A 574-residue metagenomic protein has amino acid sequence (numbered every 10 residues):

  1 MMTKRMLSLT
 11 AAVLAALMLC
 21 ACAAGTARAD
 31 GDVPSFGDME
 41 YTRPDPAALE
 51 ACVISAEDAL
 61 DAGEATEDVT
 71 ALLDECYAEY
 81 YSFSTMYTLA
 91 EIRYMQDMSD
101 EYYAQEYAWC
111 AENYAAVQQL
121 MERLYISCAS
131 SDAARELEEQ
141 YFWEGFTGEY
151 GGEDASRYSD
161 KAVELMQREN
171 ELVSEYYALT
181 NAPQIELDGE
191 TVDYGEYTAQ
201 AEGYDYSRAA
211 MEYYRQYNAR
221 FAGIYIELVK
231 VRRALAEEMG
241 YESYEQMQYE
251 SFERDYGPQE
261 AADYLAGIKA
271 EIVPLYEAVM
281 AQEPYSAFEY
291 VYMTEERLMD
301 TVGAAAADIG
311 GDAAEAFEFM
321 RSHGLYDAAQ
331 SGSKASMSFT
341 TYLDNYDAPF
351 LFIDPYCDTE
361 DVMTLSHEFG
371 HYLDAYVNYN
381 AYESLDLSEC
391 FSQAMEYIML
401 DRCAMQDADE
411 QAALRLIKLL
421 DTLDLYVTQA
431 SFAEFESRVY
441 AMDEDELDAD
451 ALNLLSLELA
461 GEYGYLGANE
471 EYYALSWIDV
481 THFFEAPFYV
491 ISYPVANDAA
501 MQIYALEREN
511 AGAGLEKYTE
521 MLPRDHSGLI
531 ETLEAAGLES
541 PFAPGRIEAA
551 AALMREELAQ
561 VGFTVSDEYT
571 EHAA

Functional and structural regions predicted by a protein language model:
L19-D32: Sec-dependent signal peptide cleavage junction
D30-M293, H526, D567-A574: A well-structured
G195-E196, L325-A348: Catalytic zinc-binding patch centered on the HExxH motif and its immediate surroundings that defines zinc-dependent
D263-Y276, T294-F319: Zn2+-dependent metallopeptidase catalytic core
A266, A270-E271, N378, E383-L425 (+1 more regions): Post-HExxH zinc-binding segment in Zn-dependent metallohydrolases
Y346-S366: Short pre-active-site segment immediately N-terminal to the catalytic Zn-binding motif
T364, E368, Y372, Y376 (+1 more regions): Catalytic glutamate of the conserved HExxH
L365, M405, Q429, A433 (+2 more regions): C-terminal, non-catalytic "cap/extension" segments appended to globular domains
